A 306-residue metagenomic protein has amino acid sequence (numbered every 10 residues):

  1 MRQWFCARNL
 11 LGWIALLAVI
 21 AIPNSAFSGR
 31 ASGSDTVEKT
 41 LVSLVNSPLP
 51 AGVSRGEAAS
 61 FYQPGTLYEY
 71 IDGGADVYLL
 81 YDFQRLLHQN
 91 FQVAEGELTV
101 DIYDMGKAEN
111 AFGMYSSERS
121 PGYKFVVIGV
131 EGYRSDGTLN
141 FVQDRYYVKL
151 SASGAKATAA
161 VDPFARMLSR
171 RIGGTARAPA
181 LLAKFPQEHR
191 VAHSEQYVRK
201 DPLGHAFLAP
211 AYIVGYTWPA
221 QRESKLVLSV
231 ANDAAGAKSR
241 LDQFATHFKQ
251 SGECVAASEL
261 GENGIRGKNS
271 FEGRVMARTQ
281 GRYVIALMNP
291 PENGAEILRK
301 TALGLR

Functional and structural regions predicted by a protein language model:
R2-I14: Bacterial N-terminal signal peptides that target proteins for export
G12-N24: Bacterial N-terminal signal peptides
A21-G33: Signal peptide processing junction and immediate N-terminal pro/mature segment of secreted/exported proteins
R30-G52: Short N-terminal segments immediately surrounding and downstream of signal-peptide cleavage
T40-L41, G154-A183, N289-R306: Surface-exposed amphipathic alpha-helical segments
S47, G52-Y81, M105-Q143, K184-L208 (+1 more regions): Short Gly/Thr-rich strand-loop-strand
L79-S116, L150, I213-Q243: A short acidic-to-branched-hydrophobic micro-motif
T99-I102, R145-S153, K225-V227, R282-P290: Short, well-ordered beta-strand elements
